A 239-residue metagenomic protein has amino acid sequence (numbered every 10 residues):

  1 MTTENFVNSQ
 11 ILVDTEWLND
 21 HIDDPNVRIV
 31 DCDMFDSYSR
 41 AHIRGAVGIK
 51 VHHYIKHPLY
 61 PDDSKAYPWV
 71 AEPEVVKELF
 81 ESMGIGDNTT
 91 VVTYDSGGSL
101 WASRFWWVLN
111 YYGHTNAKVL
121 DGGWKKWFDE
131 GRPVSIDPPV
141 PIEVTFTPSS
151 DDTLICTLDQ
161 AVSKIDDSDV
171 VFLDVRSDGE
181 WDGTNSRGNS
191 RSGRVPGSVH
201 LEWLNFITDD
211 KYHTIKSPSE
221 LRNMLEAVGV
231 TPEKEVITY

Functional and structural regions predicted by a protein language model:
M1-Y239: Cytosolic catalytic domains that perform sulfur/thiol-centered chemistry
